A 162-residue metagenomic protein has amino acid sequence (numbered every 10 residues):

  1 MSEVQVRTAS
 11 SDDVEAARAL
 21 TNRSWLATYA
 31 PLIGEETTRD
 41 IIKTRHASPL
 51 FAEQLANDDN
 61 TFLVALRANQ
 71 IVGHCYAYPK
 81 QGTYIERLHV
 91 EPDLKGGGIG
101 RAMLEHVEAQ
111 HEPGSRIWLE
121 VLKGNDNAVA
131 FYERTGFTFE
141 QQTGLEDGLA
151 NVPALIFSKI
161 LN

Functional and structural regions predicted by a protein language model:
V4, T8-D12, A19-K95, L104-Q110 (+2 more regions): Acetyl-CoA-dependent GNAT
I33-G34, T38, A68, E86 (+6 more regions): Flexible domain-boundary/linker segments
T38, S115-R116: Short, contiguous strand/loop micro-motifs
Q54, R116-N162: C-terminal "cap" of GNAT-fold acetyltransferases
